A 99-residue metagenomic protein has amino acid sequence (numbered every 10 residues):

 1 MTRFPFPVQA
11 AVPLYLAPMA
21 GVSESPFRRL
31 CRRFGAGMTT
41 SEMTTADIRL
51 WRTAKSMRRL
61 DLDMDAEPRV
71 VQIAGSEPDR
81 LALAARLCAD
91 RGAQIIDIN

Functional and structural regions predicted by a protein language model:
T2, A10-L14: Extreme N-terminal starter segment of soluble prokaryotic enzymes
T2-F4, M19-Q94: Glycine-rich, positively charged N-terminal anion/phosphate-binding segment
P7: Internal glycine-rich, Lys/Arg-flanked active-site/core loops of soluble domains
